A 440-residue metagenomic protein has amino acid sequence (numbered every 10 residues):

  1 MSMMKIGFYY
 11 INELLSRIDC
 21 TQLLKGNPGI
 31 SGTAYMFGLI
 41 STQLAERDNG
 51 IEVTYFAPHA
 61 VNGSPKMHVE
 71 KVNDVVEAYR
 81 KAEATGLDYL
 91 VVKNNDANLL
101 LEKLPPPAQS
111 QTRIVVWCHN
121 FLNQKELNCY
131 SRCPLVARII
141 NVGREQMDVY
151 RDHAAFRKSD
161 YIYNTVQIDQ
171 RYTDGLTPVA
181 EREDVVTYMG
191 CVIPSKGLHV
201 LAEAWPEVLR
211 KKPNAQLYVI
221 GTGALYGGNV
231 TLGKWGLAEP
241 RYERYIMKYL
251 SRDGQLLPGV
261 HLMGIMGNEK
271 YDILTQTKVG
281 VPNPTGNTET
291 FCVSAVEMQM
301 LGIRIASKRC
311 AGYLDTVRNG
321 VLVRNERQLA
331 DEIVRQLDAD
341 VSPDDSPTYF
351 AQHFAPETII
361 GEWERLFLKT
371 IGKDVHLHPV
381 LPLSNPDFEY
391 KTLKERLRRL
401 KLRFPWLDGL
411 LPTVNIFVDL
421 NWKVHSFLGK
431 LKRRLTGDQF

Functional and structural regions predicted by a protein language model:
K5-Y9, I140, Q170, T177-L209 (+1 more regions): Conserved donor-binding/catalytic core segment of Leloir-type glycosyltransferases
G32-Y35, Y271, D338-N415: A charged, aromatic-enriched C-terminal amphipathic alpha-helix characteristic of glycosyltransferases across folds
Y79-T85, M247-R252, G267-T277, M300: Short acidic alpha-helix that forms the nucleotide-activated donor recognition element in Leloir-type transferases
K125-Y130, P134-Y161, V166-R171: A short, active-site helix/loop in glycosyltransferases that binds the activated sugar's phosphate group
V230-I265: Nucleotide-activated donor-binding/catalytic signature segment of Leloir-type glycosyltransferases, i.e., the conserved
L274-T290: Acidic donor-binding loop of glycosyltransferase active sites
M300-S307: Short hydrophobic beta-strand element within catalytic cores of glycosyltransferases and related nucleotide-activated
L314-R335, E357: Change "using UDP/GDP/dTDP sugars" to "using nucleotide sugars
